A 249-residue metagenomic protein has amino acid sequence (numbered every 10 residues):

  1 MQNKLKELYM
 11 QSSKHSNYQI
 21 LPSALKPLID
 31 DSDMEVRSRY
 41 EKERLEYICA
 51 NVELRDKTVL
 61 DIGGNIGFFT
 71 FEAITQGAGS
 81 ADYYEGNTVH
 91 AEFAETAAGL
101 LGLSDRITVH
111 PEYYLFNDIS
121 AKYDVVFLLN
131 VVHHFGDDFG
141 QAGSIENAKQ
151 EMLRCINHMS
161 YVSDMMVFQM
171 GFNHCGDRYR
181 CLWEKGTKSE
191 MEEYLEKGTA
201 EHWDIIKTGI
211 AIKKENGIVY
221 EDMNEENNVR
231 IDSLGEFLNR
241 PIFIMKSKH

Functional and structural regions predicted by a protein language model:
R37-R55: Conserved alpha-helix/loop element of class I SAM-dependent methyltransferases that forms part of the SAM/SAH-binding
K57-N65: Conserved class I S-adenosyl-L-methionine
G67-F71: Glycine-rich SAM-binding Motif I of class I
S80-E85: Conserved SAM-binding motif I beta-strand of class I
E95-S120: S-adenosyl-L-methionine
D124-E146: A short SAM/SAH-binding and catalytic strip from SAM-dependent methyltransferases
M152-H174: Conserved beta-strand signature within the Rossmann-like core of class I S-adenosyl-L-methionine
G176-H249: Rossmann-like AdoMet/SAM-dependent catalytic core
